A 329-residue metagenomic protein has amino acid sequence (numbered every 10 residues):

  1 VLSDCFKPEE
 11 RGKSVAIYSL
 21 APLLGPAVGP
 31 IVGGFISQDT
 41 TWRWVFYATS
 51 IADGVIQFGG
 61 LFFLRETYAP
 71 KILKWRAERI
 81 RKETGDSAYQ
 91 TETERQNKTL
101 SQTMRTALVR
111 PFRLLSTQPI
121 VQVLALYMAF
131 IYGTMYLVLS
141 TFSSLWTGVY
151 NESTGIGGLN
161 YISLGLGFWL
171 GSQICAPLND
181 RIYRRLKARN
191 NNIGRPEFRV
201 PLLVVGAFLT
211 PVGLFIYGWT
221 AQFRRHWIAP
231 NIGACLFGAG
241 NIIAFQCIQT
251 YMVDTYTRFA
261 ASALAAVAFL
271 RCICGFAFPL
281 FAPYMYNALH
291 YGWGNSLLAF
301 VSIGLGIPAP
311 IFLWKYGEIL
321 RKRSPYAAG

Functional and structural regions predicted by a protein language model:
V1-G329: A six-helix transmembrane bundle that forms the core substrate pathway of small-molecule transporters
